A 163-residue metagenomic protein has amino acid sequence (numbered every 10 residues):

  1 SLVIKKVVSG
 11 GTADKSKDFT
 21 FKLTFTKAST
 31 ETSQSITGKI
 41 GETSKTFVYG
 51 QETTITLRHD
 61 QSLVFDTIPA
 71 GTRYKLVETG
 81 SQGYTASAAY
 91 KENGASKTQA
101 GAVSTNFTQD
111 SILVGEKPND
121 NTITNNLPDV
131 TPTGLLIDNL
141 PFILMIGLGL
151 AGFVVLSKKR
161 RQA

Functional and structural regions predicted by a protein language model:
S1-A163: Solvent-exposed loop/turn and edge beta-strand elements of beta-rich ligand-binding domains
